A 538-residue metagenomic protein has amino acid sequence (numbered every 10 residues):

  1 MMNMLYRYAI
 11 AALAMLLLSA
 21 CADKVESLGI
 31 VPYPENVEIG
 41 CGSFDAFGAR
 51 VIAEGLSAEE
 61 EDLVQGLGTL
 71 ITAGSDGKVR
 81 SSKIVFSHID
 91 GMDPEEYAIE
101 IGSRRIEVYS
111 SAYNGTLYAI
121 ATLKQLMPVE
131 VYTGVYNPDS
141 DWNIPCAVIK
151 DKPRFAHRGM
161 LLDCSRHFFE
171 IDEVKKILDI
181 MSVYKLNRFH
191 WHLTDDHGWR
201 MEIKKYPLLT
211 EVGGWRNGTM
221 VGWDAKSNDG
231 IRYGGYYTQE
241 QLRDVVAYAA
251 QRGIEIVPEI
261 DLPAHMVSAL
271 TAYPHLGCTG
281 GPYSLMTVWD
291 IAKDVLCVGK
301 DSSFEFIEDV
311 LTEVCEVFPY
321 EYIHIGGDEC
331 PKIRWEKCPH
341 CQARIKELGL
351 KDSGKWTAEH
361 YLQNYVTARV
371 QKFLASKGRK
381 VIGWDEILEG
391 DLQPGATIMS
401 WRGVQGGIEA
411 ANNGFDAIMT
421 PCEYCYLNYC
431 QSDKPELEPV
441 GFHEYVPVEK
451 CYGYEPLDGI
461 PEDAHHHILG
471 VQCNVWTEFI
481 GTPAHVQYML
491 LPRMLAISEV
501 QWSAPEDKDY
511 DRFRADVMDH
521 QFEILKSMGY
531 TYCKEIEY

Functional and structural regions predicted by a protein language model:
M1-G29: Bacterial Sec-dependent N-terminal signal peptides
C21-A156, A375-L388, L392, D519-Y538: Acidic, contiguous N-terminal accessory segments
A22, D93-F304, E308-Y322, C338 (+3 more regions): Feature activates predominantly on carbohydrate-active enzymes
A58-D62, Y113-Y118, F168-D172, Y236 (+7 more regions): Soluble non-cytosolic domains of exported or imported proteins
E60, F168-E170, D196-E202, P263-A269 (+6 more regions): Flexible loop/turn segments at secondary-structure boundaries
A269-H275, M286-P394, W401-E409: Active-site neighborhood of glycoside hydrolase catalytic domains
K380-A396, W401-Y538: Flexible, acidic glycine-rich loops studded with aromatic residues
